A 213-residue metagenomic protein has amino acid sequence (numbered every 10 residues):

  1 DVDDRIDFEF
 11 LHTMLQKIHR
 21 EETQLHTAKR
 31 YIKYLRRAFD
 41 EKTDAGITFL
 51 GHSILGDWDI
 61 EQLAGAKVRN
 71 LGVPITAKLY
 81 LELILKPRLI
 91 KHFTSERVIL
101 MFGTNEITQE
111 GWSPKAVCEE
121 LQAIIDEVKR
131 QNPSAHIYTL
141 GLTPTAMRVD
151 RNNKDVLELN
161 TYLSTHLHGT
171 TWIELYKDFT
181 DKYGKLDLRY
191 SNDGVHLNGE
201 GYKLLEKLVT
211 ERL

Functional and structural regions predicted by a protein language model:
D1-L25: Conserved alpha/beta core of the MobA/IspD/sugar-nucleotide pyrophosphorylase nucleotidyltransferase superfamily
F8, E82, P114, C118 (+1 more regions): Short, amphipathic alpha-helical "lid/cap" segments that border enzyme active or binding sites
T23-R30, K207-L213: Conserved catalytic region of serine esterases and O-acyltransferases that act on ester linkages in lipids
H26-A123, A146-E158: Conserved SGNH/GDSL esterase-like catalytic core that processes O-acyl groups on lipids and polysaccharides
M101, L140-G141: Alpha/beta-hydrolase-fold catalytic nucleophile elbow
I124-V128: Hydrophobic positions in alpha-helices of CheY-like receiver
N132-H136: A short helix->loop->beta-strand "cap" motif at the edges of active sites that frequently abuts
P144-L213: Catalytic His-Asp segment of secreted/periplasmic serine-dependent ester chemistry enzymes
